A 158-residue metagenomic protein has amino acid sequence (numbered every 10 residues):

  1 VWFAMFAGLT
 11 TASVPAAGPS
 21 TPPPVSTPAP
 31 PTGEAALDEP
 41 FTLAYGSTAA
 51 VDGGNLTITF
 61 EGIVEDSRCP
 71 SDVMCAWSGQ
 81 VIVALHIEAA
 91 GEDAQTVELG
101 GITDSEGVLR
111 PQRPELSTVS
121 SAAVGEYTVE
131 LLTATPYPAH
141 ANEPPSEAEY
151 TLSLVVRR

Functional and structural regions predicted by a protein language model:
V1-A16: Sec-dependent N-terminal signal peptides
P15-R158: Surface-exposed, beta-sheet-biased, low-hydrophobicity segments with strongly acidic/polar composition
